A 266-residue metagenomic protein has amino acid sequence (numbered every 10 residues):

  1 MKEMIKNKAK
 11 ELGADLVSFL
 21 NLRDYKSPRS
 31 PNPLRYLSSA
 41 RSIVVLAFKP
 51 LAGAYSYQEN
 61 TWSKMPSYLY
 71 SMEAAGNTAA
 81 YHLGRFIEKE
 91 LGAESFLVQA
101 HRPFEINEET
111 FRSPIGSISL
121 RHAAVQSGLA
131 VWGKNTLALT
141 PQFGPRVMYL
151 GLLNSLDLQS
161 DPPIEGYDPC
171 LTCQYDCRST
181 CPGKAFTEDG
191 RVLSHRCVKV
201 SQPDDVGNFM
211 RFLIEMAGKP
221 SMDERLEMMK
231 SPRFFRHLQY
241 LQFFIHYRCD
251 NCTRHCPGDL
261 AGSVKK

Functional and structural regions predicted by a protein language model:
M1-A74, T78: Non-catalytic, usually N-terminal nucleic-acid engagement modules in DNA/RNA processing proteins
M72-K266: Catalytic cores of enzyme domains
